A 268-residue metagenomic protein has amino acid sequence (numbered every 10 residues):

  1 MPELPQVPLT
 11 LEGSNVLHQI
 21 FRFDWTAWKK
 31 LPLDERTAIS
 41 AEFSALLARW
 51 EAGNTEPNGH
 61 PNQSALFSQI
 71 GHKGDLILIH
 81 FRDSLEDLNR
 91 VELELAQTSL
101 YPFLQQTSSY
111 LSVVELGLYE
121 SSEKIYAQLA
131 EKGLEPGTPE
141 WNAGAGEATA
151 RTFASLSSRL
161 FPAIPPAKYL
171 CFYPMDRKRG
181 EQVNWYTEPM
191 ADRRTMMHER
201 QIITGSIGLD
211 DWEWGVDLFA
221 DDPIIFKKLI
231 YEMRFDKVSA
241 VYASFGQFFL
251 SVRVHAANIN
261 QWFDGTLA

Functional and structural regions predicted by a protein language model:
M1-A52, D83-D87, S112-D192, D221 (+2 more regions): Short S/T/G/P-rich N-terminal loop/turn motif that feeds into the first structured element of a domain
P5, L47-G74, Y101-L116, D192-G215 (+2 more regions): Short, glycine- and small/hydrophobic-rich beta-strand elements in well-ordered beta-sheets
Q19, Q69-S84, L170-M175, D210-M233: Short, well-ordered beta-strand segments in beta-rich or mixed alpha/beta enzyme and ligand-binding folds
A41, A45, L93, V216 (+1 more regions): Replace "anionic and nucleotidyl ligands
L76, N89-V91, E120: A short acidic (Asp/Glu
S84-D87, T98-Y101, T195: Secondary-structure boundary elements
R90-Q97, K228-R234: Short amphipathic alpha-helices in soluble, non-transmembrane regions that often serve as interface/regulatory elements
